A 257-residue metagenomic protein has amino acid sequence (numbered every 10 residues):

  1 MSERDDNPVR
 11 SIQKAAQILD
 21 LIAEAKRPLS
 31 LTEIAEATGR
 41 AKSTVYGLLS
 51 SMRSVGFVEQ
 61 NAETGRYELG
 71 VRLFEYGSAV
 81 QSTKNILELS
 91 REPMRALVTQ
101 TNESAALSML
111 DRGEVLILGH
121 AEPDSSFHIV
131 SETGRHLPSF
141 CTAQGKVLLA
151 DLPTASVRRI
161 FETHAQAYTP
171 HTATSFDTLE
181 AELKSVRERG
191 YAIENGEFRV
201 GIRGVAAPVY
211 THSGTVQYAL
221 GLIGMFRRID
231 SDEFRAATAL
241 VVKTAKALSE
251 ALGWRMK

Functional and structural regions predicted by a protein language model:
M1-E88, K246-W254: N-terminal helix-turn-helix
P8-I12, L31, R66, G70 (+9 more regions): Short, structured helix-loop boundary elements
G56, I117-G119, Y218: A structural microfeature
V58-Q60, L107-S108, V209: A structural signal for short hydrophobic beta-strand segments in well-ordered beta-sheet cores
E63-T163: Amphipathic alpha-helical effector-binding/dimerization core of metabolite-sensing transcriptional regulators
D111-G145, T172-A207: Intrinsically disordered, acidic Ser/Thr/Pro-rich low-complexity regulatory segments
R159-A167, A245-K257: Cysteine/selenocysteine-centered motifs that mediate thiol-based redox chemistry or coordinate metal-sulfur cofactors
S175-A247: Extended hydrophobic
